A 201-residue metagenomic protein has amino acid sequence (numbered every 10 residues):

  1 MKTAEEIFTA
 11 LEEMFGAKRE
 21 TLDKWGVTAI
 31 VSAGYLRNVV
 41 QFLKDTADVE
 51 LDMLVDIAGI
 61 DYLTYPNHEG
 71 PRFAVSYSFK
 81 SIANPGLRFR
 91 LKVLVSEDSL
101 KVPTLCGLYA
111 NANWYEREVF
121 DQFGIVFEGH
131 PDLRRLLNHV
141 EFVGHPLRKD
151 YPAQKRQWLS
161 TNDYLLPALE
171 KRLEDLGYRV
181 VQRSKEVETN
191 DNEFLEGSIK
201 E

Functional and structural regions predicted by a protein language model:
M1-E201: Terminal low-complexity/charged segments
